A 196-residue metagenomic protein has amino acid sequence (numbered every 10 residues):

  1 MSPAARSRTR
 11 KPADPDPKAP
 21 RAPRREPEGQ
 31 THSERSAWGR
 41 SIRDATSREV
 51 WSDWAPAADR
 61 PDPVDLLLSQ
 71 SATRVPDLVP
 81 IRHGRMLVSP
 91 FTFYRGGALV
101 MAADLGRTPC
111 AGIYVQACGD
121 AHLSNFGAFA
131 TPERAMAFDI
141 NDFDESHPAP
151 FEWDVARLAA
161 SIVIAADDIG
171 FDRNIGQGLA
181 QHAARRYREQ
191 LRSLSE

Functional and structural regions predicted by a protein language model:
M1-Q30, E34-A37, D44, W51: Polybasic, lysine-enriched low-complexity intrinsically disordered terminal tails
D14-P17, W38-D44, D65-D77, D154-S161: Short, compositionally biased low-complexity segments
A45-T92, G96-L99: Low-complexity, highly charged intrinsically disordered N-terminal segments that act as targeting/localization
M86-V88, H147-P148, A160-S195: A conserved long alpha-helix in the C-terminal portion of kinase-like catalytic domains
M101-A111, T131: A short acidic-Thr-Gly-centered motif at the start of a beta-strand
G112-C118, H122-I169, R186: Catalytic activation segment of kinase domains across protein kinase-like and atypical kinase folds
